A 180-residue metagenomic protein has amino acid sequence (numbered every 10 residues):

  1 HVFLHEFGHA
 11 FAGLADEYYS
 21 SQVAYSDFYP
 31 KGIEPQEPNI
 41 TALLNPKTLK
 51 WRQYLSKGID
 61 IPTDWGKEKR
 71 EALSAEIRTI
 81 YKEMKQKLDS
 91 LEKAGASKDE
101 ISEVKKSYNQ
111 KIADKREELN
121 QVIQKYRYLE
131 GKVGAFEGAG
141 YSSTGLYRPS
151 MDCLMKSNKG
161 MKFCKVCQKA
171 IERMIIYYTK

Functional and structural regions predicted by a protein language model:
H1-E17: Active-site recognition of the HExxH zinc-binding catalytic motif
Y18-K180: Replace "(M1/M4/M9/M12/WLM)" with "(e.g., M1/M4/M8/M9/M12/M26/WLM)" and add "not limited to" to clarify scope
